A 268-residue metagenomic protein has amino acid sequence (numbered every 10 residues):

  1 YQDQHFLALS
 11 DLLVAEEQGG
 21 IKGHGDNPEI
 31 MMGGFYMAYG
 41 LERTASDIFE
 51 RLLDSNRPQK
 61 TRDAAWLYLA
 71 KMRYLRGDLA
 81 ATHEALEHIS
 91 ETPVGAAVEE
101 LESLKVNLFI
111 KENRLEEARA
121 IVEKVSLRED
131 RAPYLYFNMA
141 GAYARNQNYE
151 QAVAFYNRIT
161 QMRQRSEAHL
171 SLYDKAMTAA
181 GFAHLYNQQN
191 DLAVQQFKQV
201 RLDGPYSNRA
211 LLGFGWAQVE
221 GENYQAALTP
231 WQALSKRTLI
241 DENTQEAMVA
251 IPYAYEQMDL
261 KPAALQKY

Functional and structural regions predicted by a protein language model:
Y1-Y268: Acidic, polar-rich low-complexity tracts and alpha-helical solenoid repeat scaffolds
